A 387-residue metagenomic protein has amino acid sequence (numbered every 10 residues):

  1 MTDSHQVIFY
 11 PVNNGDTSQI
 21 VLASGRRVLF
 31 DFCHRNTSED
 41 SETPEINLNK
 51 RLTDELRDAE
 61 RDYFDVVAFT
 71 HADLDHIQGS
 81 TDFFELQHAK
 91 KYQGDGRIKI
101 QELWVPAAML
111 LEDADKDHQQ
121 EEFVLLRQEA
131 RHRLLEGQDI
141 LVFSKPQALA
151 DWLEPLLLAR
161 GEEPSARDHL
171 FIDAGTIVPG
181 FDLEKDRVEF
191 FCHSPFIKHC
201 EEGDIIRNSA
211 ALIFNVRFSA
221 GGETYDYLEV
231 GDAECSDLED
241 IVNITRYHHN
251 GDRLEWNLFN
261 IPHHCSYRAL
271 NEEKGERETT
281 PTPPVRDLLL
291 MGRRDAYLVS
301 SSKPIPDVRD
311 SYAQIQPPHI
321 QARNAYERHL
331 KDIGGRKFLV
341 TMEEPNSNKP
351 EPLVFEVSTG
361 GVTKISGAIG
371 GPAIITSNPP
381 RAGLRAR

Functional and structural regions predicted by a protein language model:
M1-H5, D62, T81-S236, K303-R387: Flexible, acidic/histidine-containing loops and adjacent segments that form or flank the divalent-metal
T2-D62, A210-S236: Conserved beta-strand hairpin/beta-sheet module of binuclear metal-dependent hydrolase folds, prominently
N13, S41, H76, G96 (+5 more regions): Active-site-proximal structural scaffolding
S18-I20, F30-D31, D40-E42, Q78-T81 (+3 more regions): Short, solvent-exposed loop/turn and secondary-structure capping segments
A23-S24, P44, D82-F84, H118-Q119 (+3 more regions): Short, glycine/charged-enriched secondary-structure capping and boundary segments
L29-C33, Y63-I77, W104-A108, Y227-S236 (+3 more regions): Active-site neighborhood of phospho(di)ester-bond hydrolases with catalytic His/Asp-centered motifs
E42-L103, H249-R268: Active-site metal-binding motif and surrounding structural segment of the metallo-beta-lactamase
S236-L339: Long, structured stretches of catalytic cores involved in phosphate-ester chemistry, encompassing
